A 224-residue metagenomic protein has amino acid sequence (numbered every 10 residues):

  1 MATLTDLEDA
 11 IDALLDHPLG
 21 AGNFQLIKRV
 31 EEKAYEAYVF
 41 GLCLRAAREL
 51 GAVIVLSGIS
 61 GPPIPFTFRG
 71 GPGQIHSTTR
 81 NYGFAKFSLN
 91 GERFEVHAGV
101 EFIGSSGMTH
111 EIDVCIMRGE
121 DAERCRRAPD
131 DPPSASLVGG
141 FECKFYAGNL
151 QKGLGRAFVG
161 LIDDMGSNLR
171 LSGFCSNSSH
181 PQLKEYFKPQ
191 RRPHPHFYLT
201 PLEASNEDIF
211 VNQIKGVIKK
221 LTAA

Functional and structural regions predicted by a protein language model:
M1, K188-A224: Non-catalytic C-terminal interaction segments of nucleic acid-processing enzymes
M1-I75, Y82: Nuclease-adjacent, charged terminal/linker segments that flank catalytic cores
T3, Y35-E36, G107-V114, L150-L154: Phosphate/oxyanion-binding active-site loops and adjacent basic polyanion-contact surfaces
C43, I112-A128, P132-L150, F158: Conserved catalytic cores of phosphodiester-cleaving nucleases, focusing on short active-site segments
P63-N81, G107, C115-A122, S136: Extracellular-facing segments of soluble proteins and assemblies that are Gly/Ser/Thr-biased and enriched in aromatics
G71-G107: Low-complexity, serine/threonine/proline-enriched polar segments
C143-F145, I162-P195: Nucleic-acid nuclease catalytic cores
L150-N168: Basic, amphipathic alpha-helical patches used to engage nucleic acids or provide basic targeting signals, exemplified
